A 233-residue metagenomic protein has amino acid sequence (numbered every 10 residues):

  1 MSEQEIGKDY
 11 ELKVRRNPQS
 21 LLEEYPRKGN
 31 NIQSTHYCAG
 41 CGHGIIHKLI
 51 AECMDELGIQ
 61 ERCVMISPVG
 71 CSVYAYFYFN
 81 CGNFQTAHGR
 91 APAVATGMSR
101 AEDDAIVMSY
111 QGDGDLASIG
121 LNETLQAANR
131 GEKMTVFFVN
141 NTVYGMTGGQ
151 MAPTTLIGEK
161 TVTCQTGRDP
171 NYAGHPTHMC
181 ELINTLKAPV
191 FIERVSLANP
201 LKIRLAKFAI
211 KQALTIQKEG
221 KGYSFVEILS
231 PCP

Functional and structural regions predicted by a protein language model:
S2-A105: Thiamine diphosphate
E3-N17, Q33-T35, M108-D115, R168-I183: Contiguous hydrophobic segments
C38-A39, G82-N83, Q111-D113, R168 (+1 more regions): A generic structural signal for short
G42-I45, G114-L116, S230-P233: Gly/Ser/Thr-rich loops at beta-strand to alpha-helix junctions that form or flank small-molecule/cofactor-binding
V69-G145, F208-Q212: Thiamine diphosphate
S118-T135, V139, V143-P233: Glycine-rich ThDP/TPP pyrophosphate-binding loop and its adjacent helix/strand module within ThDP-dependent enzymes
